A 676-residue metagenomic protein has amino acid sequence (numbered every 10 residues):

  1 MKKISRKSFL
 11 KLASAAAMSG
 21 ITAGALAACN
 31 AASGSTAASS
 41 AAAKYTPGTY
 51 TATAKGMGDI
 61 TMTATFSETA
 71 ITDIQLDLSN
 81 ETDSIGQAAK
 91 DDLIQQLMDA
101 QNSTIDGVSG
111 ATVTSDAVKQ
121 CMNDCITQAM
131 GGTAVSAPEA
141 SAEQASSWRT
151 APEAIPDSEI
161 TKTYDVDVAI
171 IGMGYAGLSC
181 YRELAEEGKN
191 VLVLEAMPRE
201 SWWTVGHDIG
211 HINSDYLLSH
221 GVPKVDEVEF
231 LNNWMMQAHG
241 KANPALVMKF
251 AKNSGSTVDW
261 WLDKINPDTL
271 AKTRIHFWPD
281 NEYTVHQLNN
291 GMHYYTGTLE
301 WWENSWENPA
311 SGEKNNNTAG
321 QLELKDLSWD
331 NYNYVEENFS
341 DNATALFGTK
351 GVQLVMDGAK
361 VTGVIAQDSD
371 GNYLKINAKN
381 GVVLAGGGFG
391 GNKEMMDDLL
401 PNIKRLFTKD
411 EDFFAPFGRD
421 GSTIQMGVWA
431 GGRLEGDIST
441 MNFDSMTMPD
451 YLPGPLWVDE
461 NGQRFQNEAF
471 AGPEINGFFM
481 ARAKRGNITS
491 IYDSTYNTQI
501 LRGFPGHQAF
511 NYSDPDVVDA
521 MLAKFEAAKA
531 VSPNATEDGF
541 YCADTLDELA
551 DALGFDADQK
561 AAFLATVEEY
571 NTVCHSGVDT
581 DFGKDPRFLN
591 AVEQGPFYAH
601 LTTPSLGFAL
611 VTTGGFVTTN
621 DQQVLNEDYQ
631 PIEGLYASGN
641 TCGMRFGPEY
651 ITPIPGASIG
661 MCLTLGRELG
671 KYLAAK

Functional and structural regions predicted by a protein language model:
M1-G20, G24: N-terminal secretory signal peptides and thylakoid transit peptides that target proteins across membranes
A38, A42, G131-D167: Extreme N-terminal leader/targeting segments of oxidoreductases
A41-E139: Active-site- and interface-proximal helix/loop "cap" or "latch" segments in soluble metabolic and energy-transducing
E186-V205: Glycine-rich FAD pyrophosphate-binding loop
A251-S369, K393-E394, V567, C574-H600: Conserved redox-cofactor binding core of oxidoreductases
Q353, A561-E649: A glycine-rich dinucleotide-binding beta-alpha-beta segment and adjacent secondary-structure elements that constitute
S369-N372, I376-S445, Q622, P653 (+1 more regions): Glycine-rich loop(s) and the adjacent beta-strand/alpha-helix scaffold that form part
I424, R433-F555: An anion/pyrophosphate-binding glycine-rich loop and adjacent beta-alpha core in soluble alpha-beta enzymes
